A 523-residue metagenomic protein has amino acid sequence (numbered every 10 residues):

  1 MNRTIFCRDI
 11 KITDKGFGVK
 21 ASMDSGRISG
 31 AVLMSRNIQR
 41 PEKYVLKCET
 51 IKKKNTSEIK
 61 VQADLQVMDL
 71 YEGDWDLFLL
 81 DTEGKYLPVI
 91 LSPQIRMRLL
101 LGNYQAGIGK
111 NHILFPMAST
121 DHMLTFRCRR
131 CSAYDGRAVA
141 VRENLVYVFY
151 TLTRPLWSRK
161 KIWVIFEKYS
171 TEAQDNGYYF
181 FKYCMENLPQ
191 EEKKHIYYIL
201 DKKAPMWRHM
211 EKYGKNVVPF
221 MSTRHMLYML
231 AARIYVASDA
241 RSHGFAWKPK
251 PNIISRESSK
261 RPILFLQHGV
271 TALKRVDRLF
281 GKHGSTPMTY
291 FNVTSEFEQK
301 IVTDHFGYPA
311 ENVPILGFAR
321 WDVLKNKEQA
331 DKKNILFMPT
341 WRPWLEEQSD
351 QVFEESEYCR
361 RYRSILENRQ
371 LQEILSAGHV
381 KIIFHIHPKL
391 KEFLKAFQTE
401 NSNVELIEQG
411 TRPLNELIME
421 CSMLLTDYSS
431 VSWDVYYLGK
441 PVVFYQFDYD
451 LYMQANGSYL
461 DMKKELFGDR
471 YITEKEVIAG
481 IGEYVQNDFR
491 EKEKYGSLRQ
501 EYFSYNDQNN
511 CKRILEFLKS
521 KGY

Functional and structural regions predicted by a protein language model:
M1-I162: Basic, ligand-binding patches in group-transfer machinery, especially extracytoplasmic/periplasmic segments
P41-E49, K53-E58, D81, I162-L324: Active-site and donor-binding regions of nucleotide-sugar-utilizing enzymes
A133-Y150, Q267, L273-Y362, P388 (+2 more regions): A nucleotide-sugar donor-handling region in carbohydrate enzymes
Q174-F181, M185, A319-A396, Y471 (+2 more regions): Conserved catalytic-core segment of nucleotide-activated headgroup transferases in glycan assembly
N216-T223, E405-G410, L466-G480: Short acidic-hydrophobic, aromatic-tinged amphipathic segments that line or gate anion-handling sites
V218-Y228, P388-W433: Donor nucleotide-activated moiety binding/catalytic core segment of transferases that use nucleotide-activated donors
F397-N401, S430-Y505: Catalytic binding pocket for nucleotide-activated donors in carbohydrate/polymer assembly enzymes
N506-Y523: C-terminal alpha-helical cap of glycosyltransferases
